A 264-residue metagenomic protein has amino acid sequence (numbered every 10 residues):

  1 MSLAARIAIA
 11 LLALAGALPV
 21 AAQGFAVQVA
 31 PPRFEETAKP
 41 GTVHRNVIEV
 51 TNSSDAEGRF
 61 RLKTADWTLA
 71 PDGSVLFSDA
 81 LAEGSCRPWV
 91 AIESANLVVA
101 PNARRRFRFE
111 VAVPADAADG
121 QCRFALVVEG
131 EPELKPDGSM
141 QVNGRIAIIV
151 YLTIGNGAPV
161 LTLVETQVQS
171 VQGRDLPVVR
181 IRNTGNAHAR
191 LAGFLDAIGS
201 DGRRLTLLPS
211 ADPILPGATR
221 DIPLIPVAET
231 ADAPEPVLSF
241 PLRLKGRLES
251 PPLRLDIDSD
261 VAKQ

Functional and structural regions predicted by a protein language model:
M1-L11: Bacterial N-terminal signal peptides that target proteins for export
A17-A21: N-terminal signal peptide c-region/cleavage motif recognized by signal peptidases
Q23-G58, S94-N96, V160-V178, A211: Beta-sheet-dominated interaction scaffolds and their linkers
Q23-P31, S54-R108, A192-L195, G199-R204: Surface-exposed binding patches on compact interaction domains or structured appendages
H44-N46, L97-E110, G217-I225: Short Pro-Gly-centered flexible turn/kink motifs
N46-T51, F109-V111, F124-V128, P177-N183: Buried hydrophobic-core signal for structured, non-transmembrane domains
S54-A56, V75, A115, N183-A187 (+1 more regions): Short, acidic/polar linear motifs in exposed loop/turn regions
A56-T68, R106, A112-T153, T230-Q264: Terminal connector regions
